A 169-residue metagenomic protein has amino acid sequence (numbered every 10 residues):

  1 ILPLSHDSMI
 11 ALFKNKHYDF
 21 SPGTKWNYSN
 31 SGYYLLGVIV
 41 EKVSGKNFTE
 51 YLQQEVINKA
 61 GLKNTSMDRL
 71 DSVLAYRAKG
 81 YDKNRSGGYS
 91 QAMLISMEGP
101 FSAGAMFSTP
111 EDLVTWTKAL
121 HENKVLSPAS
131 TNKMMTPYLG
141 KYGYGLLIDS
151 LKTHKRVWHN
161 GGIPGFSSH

Functional and structural regions predicted by a protein language model:
I1-P164, H169: Short, surface-exposed loop or secondary-structure junction motifs that flank catalytic or metal-binding residues
